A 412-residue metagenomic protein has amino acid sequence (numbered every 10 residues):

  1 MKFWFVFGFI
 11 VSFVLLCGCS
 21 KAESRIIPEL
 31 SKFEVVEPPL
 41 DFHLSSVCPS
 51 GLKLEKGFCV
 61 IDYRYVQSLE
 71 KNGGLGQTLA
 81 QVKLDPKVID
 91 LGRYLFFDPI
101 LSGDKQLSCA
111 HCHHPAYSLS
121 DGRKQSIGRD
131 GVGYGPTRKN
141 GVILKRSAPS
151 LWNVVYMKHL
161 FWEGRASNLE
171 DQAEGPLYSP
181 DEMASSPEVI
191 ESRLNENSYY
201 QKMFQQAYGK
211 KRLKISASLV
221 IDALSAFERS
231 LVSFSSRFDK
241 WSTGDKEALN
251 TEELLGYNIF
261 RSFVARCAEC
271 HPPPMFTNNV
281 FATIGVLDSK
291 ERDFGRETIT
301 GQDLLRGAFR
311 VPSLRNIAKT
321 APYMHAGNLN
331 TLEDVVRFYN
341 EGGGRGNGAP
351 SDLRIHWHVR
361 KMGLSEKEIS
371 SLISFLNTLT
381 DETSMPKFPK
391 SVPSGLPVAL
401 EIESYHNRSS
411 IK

Functional and structural regions predicted by a protein language model:
M1-W4: Positively charged n-region of N-terminal signal peptides that target proteins for export
G8-S12: Hydrophobic membrane-insertion alpha-helices, especially the h-region of bacterial N-terminal signal peptides
C17-G18: C-terminal motif of bacterial Sec signal peptides marking the signal peptidase cleavage site
K21-E174, D239-S351, K387-K412: Short glycine/threonine-rich turn/loop motifs
F96-I100, L177, Y208, R212: Short amphipathic alpha-helical interaction patches enriched in hydrophobic/aromatic residues with interspersed Lys/Arg
K158-F161, S179-D181, L213: Short, polar/flexible loop-turn hinges at active-site or ligand-entry regions and domain interfaces
P180-S185, R193: A gly/proline- and charged-residue-enriched helix-loop-helix capping module
E188-F234, A318, N328-K412: C-terminal capping alpha-helices of c-type cytochrome domains
